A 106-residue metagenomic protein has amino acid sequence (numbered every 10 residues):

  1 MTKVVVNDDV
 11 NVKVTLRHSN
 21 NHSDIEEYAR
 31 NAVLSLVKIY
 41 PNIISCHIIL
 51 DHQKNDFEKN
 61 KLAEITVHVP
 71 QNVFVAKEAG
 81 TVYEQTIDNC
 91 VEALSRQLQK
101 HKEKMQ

Functional and structural regions predicted by a protein language model:
M1-Q106: N-terminal, polar/charged subdomain of small-to-medium soluble alpha/beta proteins
